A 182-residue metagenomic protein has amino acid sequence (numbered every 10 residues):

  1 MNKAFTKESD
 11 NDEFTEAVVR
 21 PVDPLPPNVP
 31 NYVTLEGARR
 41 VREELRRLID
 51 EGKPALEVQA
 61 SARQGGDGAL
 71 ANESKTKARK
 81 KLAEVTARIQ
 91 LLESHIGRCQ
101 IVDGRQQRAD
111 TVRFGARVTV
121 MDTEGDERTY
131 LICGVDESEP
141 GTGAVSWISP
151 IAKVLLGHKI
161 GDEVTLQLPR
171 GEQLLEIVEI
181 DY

Functional and structural regions predicted by a protein language model:
M1-L91: Helix-rich terminal scaffold detector
I49-G52, Q100, K159: Conserved NTP-handling cores and scaffolds of large molecular machines
A60-A62, G97-R98, S149-P150: Juxtamembrane/interface motifs at transmembrane-helix termini
R79, T86, G97-I101, R105-A109: Low-complexity, intrinsically disordered basic tails/loops
L91-S94, D136: Short, conserved turn/kink motifs that form compact alpha/beta structural patches or helix kinks used as
D103-G171, L175: Non-DNA-binding regulatory cores of transcription-related proteins, predominantly C-terminal effector-binding
E179-Y182: Short hydrophobic/aromatic patches at helix-to-coil boundaries
